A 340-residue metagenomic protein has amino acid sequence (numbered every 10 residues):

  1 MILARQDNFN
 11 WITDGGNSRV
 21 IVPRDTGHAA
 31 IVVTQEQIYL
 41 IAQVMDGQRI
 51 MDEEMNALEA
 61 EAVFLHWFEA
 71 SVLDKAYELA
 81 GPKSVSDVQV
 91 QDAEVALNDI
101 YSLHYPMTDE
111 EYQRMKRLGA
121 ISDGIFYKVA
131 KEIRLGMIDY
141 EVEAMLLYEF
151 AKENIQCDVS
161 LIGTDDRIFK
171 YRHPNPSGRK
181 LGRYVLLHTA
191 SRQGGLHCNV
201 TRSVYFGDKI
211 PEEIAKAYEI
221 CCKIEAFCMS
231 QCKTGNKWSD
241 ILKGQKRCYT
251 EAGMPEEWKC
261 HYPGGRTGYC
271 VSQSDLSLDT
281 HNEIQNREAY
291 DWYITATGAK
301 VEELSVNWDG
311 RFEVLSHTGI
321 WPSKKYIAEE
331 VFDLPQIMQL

Functional and structural regions predicted by a protein language model:
M1-L340: Active-site neighborhoods and metal-handling regions in enzymes and metal-associated proteins
